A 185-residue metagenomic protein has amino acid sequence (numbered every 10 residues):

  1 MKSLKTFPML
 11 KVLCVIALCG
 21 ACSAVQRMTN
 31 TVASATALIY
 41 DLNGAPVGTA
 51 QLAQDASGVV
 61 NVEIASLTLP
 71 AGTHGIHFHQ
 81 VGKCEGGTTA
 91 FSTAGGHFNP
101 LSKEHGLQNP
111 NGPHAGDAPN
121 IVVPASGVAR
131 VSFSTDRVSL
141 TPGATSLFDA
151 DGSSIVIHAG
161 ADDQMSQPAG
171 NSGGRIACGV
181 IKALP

Functional and structural regions predicted by a protein language model:
K2-L13: Bacterial N-terminal signal peptides that target proteins for export
V12-G20: Hydrophobic alpha-helical targeting segments used for export or membrane insertion
G20-T73, F78-P185: N-terminal leader/targeting pre-sequences
